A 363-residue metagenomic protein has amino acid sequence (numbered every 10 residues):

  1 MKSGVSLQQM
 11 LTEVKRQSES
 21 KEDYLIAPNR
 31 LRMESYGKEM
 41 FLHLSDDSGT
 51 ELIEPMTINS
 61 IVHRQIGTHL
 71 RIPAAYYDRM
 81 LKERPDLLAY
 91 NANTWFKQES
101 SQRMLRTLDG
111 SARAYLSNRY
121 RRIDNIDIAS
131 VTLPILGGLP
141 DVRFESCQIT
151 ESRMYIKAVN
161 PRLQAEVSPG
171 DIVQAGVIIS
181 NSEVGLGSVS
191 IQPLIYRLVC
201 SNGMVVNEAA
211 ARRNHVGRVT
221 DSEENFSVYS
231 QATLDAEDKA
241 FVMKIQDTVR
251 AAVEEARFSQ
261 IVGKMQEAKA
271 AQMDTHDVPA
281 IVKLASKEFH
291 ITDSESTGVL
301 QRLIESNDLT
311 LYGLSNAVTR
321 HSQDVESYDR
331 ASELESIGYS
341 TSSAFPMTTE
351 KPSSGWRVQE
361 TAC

Functional and structural regions predicted by a protein language model:
M1-V131, I135, P140: Feature for intrinsically disordered/low-complexity regulatory segments and propeptides
R122-I126, S130-V131, G137-C363: Intrinsic disorder/low-complexity polar-acidic segments
